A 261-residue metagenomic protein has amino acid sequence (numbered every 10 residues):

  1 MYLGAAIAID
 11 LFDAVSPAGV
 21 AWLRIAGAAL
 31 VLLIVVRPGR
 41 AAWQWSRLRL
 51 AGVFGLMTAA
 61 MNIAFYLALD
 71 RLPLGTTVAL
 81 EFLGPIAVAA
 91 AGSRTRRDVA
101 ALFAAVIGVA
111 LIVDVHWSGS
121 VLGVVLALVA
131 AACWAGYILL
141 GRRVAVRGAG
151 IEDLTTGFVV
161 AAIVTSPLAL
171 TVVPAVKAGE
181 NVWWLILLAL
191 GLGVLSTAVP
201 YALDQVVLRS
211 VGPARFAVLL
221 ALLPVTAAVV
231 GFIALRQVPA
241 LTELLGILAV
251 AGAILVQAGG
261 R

Functional and structural regions predicted by a protein language model:
M1-W22, V53-L56, A60-A64, I107-A110 (+2 more regions): Glycine-/small-residue-enriched transmembrane alpha-helix faces in small-molecule transporters and effluxers
A14-A60, L83-V88, C133-Y137, T155-V173 (+1 more regions): Transmembrane alpha-helices of multi-pass small-molecule transport proteins
A14-W22, W43-L48, D114-G136, L170-G191 (+1 more regions): Juxtamembrane helix-entry segments on the extracytoplasmic side of multipass membrane proteins
G19-G27, T58, F65-R96, A130 (+1 more regions): Specific alpha-helical transmembrane segments that line the substrate/conduction pathway and gating interfaces
L23, V78-L80, L140-A162, T197-I233: Helix-helix packing/entry segments at the starts of transmembrane helices
A29-V53, R94-A100, S118-G119, G148 (+3 more regions): Membrane-interface interhelical linkers
S46-G55, A91-I107, G123-L128, G148-F158 (+1 more regions): Cytoplasmic-side transmembrane-helix entry/capping segments in multi-pass membrane proteins
L83, R97-V115, A132, A221 (+2 more regions): Hydrophobic transmembrane alpha-helices of multi-pass small-molecule transport proteins
